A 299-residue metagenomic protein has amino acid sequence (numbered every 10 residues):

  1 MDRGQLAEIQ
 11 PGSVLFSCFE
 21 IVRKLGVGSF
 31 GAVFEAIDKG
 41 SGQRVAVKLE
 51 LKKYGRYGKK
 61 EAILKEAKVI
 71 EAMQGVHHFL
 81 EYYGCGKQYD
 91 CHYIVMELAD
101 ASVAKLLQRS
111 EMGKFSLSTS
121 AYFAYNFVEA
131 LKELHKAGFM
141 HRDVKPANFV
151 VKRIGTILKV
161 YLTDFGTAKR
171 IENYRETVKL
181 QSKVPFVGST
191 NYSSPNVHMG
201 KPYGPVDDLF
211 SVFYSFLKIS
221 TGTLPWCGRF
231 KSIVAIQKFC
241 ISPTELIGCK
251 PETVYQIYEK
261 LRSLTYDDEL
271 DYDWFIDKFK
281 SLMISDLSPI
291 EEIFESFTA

Functional and structural regions predicted by a protein language model:
A32: Conserved N-lobe ATP-binding subsite of Hanks-type protein kinase domains, especially the beta3 VAIK lysine
K48-K53: Conserved beta3-strand ATP-binding lysine motif
K68-H77: Structural motif at the C-terminus of the N-lobe alphaC helix and the adjacent alphaC-beta4 loop of the Hanks-type
E81-H92, D100: Short beta-strand micro-motifs within the conserved protein kinase catalytic domain, predominantly in the N-lobe
A99-R109: Structural motif in protein kinase domains
F123-A124: Activation segment signature within eukaryotic-like protein kinase domains
H135-R153: Catalytic-loop of the protein kinase fold
V150-V187: Activation segment/activation loop of eukaryotic-type protein kinase catalytic domains
